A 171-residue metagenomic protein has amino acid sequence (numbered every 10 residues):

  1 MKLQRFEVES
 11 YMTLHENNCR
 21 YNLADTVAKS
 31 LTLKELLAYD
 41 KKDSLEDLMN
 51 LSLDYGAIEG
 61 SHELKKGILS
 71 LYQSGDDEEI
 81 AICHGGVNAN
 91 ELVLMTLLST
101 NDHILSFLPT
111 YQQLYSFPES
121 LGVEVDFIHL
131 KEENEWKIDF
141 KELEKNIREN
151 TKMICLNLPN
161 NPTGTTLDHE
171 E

Functional and structural regions predicted by a protein language model:
K2-G85, L92: N-terminal small-domain helix-loop-helix segment of the aminotransferase-like
Y11, V93, E142-N146: CheY-like receiver
L23-T26, I68, I80, I104 (+3 more regions): Generic structural signal for small/hydrophobic residues in well-ordered secondary structure, especially within
D76-I80, N101-H103, N150: Short acidic capping loops at alpha-helix termini that bridge into adjacent secondary structure
T96-P118: Conserved PLP-anchoring active-site segment centered on the Schiff-base-forming lysine
T110-Y111, H129-N134: Short, acidic/turn-prone active-site loops that include or flank metal/cofactor- and phosphate-binding residues
S120-V125: A short helix-loop-beta submotif of the ANL/AMP-binding
E132-E171: Active-site phosphate-binding strand-loop segment of PLP-dependent enzymes
